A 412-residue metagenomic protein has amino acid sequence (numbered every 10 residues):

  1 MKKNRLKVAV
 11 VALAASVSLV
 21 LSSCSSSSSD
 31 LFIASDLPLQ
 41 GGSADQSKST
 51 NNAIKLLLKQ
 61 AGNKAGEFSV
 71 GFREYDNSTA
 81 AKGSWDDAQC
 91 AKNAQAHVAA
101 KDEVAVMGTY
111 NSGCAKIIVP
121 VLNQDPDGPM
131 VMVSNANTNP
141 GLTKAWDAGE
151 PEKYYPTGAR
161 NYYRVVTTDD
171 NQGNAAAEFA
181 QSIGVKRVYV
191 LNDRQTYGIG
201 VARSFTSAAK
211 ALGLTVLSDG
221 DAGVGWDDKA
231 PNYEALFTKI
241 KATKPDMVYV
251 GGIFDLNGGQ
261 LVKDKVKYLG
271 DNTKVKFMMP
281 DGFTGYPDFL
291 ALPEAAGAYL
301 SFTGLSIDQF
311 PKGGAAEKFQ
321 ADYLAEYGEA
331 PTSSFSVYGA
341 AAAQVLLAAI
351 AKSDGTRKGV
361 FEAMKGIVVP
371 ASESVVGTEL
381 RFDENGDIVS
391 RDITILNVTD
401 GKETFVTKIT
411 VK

Functional and structural regions predicted by a protein language model:
V20-S23: C-terminal motif of bacterial Sec signal peptides marking the signal peptidase cleavage site
S25-S27: Bacterial signal peptide processing site
A34-A53, A61, A65, Y75-D87 (+4 more regions): Extracytoplasmic "Venus flytrap"
A34-S35, H97-N111, P129-N135, R187-N192 (+3 more regions): Periplasmic-binding protein-like
D45, S49, K64-E152, V165 (+2 more regions): Beta-alpha junction/loop-to-helix N-cap segments that form part of ligand/metal-binding clefts
G83, K101, G149-Y268, Q309-G314 (+1 more regions): Extracellular/periplasmic Venus flytrap/periplasmic-binding protein
V262-A340, T399, E403-T410: Extracellular/periplasmic periplasmic-binding protein-like sensory domains
D322-S336, L347-K402: Segments of small-molecule ligand-sensing domains
